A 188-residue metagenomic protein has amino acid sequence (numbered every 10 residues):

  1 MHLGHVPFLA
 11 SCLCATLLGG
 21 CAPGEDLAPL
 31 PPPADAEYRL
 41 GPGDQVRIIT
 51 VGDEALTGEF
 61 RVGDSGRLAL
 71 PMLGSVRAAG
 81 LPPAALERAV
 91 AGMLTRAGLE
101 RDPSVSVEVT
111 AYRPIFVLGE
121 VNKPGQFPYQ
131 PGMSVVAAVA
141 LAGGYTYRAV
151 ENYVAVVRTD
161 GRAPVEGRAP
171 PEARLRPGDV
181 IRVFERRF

Functional and structural regions predicted by a protein language model:
M1-G19: Sec-dependent bacterial lipoprotein signal peptides
H2-L3, C21-F188: Ser/Thr/Pro/Gly-biased, low-complexity, turn-/loop-rich segments that often occur immediately after N-terminal
